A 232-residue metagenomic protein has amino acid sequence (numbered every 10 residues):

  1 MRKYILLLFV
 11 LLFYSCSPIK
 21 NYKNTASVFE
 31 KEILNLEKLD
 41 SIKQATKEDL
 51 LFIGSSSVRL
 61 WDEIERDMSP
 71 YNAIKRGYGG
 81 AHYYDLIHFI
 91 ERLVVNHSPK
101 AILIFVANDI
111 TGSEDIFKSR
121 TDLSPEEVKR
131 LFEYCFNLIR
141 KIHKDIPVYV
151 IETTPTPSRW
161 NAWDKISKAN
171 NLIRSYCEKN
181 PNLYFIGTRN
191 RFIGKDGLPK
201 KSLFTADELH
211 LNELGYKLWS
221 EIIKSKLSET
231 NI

Functional and structural regions predicted by a protein language model:
M1-F52, D62, R66, T230-I232: N-terminal secretory targeting modules
Y22, R76-Y83, T121-K129, R159-I166 (+2 more regions): Flexible, glycine- and charge-enriched loops at secondary-structure boundaries
K43-A45, N72-I74, A81, R92 (+7 more regions): Extracellular glycan-modifying ectodomains
L50-I53, A73-G77, A101-V106, P147-E152 (+1 more regions): Structural recognition of the beta-strand scaffold that forms the well-ordered cores of secreted hydrolase catalytic
V58-D67, N72, D85-E127, T154-P157: Oxyanion-hole/transition-state-stabilizing segment in secreted/luminal serine hydrolases and related acyltransferases
Y84-V95, E126-E133, N137, K217 (+1 more regions): Amphipathic, non-transmembrane alpha-helical secondary structure
T121-I151, K168, L172-L183: Charged, glycine-enriched surface loops/patches that mediate electrostatic binding to polyanionic ligands
T154-I232: Catalytic His-Asp segment of secreted/periplasmic serine-dependent ester chemistry enzymes
